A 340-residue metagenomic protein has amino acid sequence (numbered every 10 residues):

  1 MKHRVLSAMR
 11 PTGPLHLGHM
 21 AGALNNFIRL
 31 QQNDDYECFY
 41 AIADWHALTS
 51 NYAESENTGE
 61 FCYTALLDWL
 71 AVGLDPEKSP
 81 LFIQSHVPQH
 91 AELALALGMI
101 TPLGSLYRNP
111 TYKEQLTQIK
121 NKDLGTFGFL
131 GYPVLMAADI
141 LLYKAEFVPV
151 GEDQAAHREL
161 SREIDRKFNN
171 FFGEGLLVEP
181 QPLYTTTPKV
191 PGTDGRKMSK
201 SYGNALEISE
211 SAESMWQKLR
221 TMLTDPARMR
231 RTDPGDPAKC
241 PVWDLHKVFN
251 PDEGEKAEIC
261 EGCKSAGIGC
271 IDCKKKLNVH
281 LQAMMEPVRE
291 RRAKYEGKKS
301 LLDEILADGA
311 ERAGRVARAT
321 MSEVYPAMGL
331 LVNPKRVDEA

Functional and structural regions predicted by a protein language model:
M1-K2, A340: Short, Lys/Arg-enriched, disordered terminal segments
K2-L6, P11-A138, A293: N-terminal Rossmann-like or analogous alpha/beta NTP/dinucleotide-binding catalytic cores that position adenine
P11-G13, V148-P149, N204: A generic structural motif
L17, A156, R162-A340: Conserved nucleotide- and phosphate/pyrophosphate-binding catalytic cores in adenylate/nucleotidyl-handling enzymes
Q31, L66, G73, T101-S105 (+3 more regions): A generic secondary-structure signal for well-formed alpha-helical elements
E92-L93, G104, R108-E114, N121-F171 (+3 more regions): Classical nucleotidyltransferase
